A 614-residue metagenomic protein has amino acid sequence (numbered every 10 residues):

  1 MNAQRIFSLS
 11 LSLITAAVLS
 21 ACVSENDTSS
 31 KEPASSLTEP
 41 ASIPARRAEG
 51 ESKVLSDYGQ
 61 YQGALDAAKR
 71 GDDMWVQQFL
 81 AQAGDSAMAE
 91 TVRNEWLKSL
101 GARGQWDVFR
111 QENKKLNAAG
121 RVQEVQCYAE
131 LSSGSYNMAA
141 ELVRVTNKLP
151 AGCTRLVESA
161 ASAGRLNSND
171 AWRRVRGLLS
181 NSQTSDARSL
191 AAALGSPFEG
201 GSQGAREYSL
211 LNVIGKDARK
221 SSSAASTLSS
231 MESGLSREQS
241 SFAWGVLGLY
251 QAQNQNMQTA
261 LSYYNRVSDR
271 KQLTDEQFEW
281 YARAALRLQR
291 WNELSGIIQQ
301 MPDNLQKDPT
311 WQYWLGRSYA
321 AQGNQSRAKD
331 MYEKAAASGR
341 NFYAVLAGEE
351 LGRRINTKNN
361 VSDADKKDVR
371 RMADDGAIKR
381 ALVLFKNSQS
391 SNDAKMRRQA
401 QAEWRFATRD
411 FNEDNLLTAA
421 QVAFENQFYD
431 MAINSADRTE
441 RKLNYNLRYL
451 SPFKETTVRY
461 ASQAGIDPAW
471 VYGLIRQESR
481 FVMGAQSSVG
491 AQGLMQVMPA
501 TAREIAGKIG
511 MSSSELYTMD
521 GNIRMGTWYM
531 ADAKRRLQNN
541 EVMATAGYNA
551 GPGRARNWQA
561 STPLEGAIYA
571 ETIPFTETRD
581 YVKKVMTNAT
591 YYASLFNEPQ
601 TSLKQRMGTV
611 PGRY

Functional and structural regions predicted by a protein language model:
N2-E25, V585: Gram-negative bacterial Sec-dependent N-terminal signal peptides
L13, A21-Q463, A469, V489 (+1 more regions): Alpha-helical solenoid repeat scaffolds
T227-G234, S262-Y264, D269, Q322 (+3 more regions): Catalytic glycan-binding domains that act on GlcNAc-containing polysaccharides
